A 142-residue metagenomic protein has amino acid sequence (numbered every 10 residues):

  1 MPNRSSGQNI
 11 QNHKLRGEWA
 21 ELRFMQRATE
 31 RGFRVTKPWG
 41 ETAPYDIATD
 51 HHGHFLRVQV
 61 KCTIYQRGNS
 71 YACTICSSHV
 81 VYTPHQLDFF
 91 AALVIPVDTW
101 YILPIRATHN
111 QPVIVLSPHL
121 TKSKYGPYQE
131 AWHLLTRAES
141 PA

Functional and structural regions predicted by a protein language model:
M1-A43, A48-A142: Mixed-charge (Asp/Glu-Lys/Arg
